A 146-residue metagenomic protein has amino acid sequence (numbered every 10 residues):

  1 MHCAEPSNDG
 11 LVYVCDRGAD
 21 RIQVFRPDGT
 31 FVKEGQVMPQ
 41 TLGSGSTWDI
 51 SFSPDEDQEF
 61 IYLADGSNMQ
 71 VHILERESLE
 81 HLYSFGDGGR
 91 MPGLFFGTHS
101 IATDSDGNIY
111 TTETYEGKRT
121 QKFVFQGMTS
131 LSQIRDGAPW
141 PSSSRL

Functional and structural regions predicted by a protein language model:
M1-L146: Eukaryotic scaffold repeat domains enriched in small/polar residues
